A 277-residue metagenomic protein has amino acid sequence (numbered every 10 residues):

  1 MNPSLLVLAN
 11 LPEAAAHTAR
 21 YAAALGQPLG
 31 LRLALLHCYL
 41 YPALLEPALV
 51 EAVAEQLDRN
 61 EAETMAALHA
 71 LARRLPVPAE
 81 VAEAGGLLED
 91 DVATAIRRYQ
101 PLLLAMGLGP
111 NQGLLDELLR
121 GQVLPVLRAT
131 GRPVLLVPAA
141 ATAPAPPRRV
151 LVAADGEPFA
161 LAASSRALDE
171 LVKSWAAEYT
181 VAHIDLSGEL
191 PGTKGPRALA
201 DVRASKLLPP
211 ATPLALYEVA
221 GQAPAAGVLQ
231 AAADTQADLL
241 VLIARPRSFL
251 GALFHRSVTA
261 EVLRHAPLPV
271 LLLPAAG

Functional and structural regions predicted by a protein language model:
M1-E51, R148-Y217, A237-L239, A275: Small/aliphatic-rich secondary-structure junction motif
A52-A66: A short acidic, glycine-rich active-site loop that binds or catalyzes chemistry on phosphate/adenosine moieties
E83-V92, V219-A225: Charged docking surfaces used in two-component/phosphorelay signaling
A95-L102, A231-A237: Glycine-rich phosphate-binding loop signature in dinucleotide/nucleotide-binding domains
A105-L108, P133-A140, I243, V270-P274: Short beta-strand elements of ligand-binding domains
M106-P125, P147, L242-H265: Glycine-rich, Arg-bearing micro-motifs that act as flexible, cationic patches
V219-L240, A244-G277: Protein-protein interaction modules outside structured cores
